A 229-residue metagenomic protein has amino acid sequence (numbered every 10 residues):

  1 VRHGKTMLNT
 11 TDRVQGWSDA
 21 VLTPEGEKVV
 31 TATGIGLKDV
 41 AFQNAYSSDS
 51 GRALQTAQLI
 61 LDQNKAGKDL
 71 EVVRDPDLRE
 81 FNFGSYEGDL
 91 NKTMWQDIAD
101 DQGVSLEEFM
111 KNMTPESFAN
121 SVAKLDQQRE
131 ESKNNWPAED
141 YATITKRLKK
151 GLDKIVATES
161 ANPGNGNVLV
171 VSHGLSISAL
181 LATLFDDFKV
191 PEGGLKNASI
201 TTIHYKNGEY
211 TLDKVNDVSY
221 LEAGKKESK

Functional and structural regions predicted by a protein language model:
V1-F42, S50-G51, Q58-A66, E87 (+2 more regions): An N-terminal RHG(E/S)-centered segment typical of histidine phosphatases
H3, D77, H173: Active-site glycine-centered loops adjacent to acidic/histidine catalytic or metal-binding residues that shape
T31-I35, T145, K149-S160, L181: Generic structural signal for well-ordered alpha-helical scaffold segments
G34-T114, G193: Phosphate-coordination/substrate-recognition cap region in phosphate-metabolizing enzymes
S47-S48, K146, V171-S172: Short beta-strand scaffold positions
F81-T93, A142, A157-G166, A179-K229: Acidic, low-complexity terminal tails and accessory targeting/binding regions of phosphate-metabolizing enzymes
D100-T143: Short glycine/proline- and acidic residue-enriched helix-loop micro-motifs that form flexible lids or anion-recognition
G164-G174: Generic beta-sheet signal
